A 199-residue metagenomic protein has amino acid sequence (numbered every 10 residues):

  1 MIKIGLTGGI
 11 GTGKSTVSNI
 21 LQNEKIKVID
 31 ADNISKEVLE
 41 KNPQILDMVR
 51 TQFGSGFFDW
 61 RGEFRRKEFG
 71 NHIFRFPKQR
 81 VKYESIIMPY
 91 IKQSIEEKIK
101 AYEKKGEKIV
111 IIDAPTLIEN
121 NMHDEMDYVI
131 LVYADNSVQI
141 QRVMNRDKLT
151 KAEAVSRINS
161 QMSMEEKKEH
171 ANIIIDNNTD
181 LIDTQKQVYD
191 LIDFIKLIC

Functional and structural regions predicted by a protein language model:
M1-N33: Walker A (P-loop) phosphate-binding motif
G13, D32, Y83, I111 (+3 more regions): Residue-level signal for inorganic ion chemistry
V17-N19, K27-E40, S55, N145 (+1 more regions): N-terminal polybasic phosphate/anion-binding patch
E24, L46-R50, N136-Q141, K151 (+1 more regions): An amphipathic alpha-helix signature
N33-E107: ATP-dependent small-molecule kinase phosphotransfer cores that center on conserved nucleotide phosphate-binding segments
N33-K36, D135-S137, S156-N159, L181: Short, acidic/turn-prone active-site loops that include or flank metal/cofactor- and phosphate-binding residues
I95, D124-E125, N145, L149-F194: Small-molecule kinase domains that catalyze NTP-dependent phosphoryl transfer to phosphate-bearing small molecules
E96-K104, K108-N145: ATP-dependent NMP and nucleoside kinases share a basic, alpha-helical "lid"
